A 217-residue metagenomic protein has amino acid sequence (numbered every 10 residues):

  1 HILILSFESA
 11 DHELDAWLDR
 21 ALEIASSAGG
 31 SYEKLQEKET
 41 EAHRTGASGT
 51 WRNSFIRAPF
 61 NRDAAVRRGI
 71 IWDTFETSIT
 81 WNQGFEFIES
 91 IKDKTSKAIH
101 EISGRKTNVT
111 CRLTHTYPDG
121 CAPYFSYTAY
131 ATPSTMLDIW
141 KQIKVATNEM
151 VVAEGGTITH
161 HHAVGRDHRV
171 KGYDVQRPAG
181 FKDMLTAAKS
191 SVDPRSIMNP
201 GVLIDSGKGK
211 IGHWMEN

Functional and structural regions predicted by a protein language model:
H1-I143, M150, E154: C-terminal substrate-recognition/cap domain of FAD-linked oxidoreductases
R20, A146, M184-A187: Generic recognition of well-ordered alpha-helical segments
I158-T159: Conserved PLP cofactor-binding pocket of PLP-dependent enzymes
G165-N217: Activity-critical C-terminal alpha-helical subdomain
